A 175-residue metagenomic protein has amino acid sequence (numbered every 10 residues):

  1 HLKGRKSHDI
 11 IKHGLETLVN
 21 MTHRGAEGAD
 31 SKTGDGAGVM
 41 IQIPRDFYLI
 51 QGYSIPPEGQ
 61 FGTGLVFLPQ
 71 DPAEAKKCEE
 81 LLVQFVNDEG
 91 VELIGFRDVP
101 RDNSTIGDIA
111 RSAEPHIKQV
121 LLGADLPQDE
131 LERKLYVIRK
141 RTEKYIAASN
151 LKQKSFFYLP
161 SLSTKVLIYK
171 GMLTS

Functional and structural regions predicted by a protein language model:
H1-S175: N-terminal segments that mediate ammonia production and transfer in glutamine-dependent amidotransferase systems
